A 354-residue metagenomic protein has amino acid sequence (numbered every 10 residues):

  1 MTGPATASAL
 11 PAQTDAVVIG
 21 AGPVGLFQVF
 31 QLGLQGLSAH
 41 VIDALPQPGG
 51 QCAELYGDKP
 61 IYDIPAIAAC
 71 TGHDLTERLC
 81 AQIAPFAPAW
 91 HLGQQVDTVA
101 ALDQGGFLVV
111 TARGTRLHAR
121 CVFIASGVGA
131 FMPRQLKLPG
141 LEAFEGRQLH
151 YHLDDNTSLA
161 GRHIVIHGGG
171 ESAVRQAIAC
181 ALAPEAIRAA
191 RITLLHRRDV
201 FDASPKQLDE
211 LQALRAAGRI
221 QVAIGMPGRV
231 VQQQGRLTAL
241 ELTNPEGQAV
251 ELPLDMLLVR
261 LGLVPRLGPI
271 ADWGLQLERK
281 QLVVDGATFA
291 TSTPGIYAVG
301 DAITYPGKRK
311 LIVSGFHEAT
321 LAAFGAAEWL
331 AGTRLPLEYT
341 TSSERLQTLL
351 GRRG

Functional and structural regions predicted by a protein language model:
M1-I19, L34, Q47, W90-R162 (+5 more regions): FAD-binding core/adjacent interface of flavoenzyme oxidoreductases
T2, E77, I83-T111, R116-A119 (+2 more regions): A Rossmann-like FAD-binding core segment of flavoenzymes
T6-Q13, V18-P46, Q148-P205, Q248-V250 (+2 more regions): Rossmann-like dinucleotide/flavin-binding elements
L45-C70, S204-E210: Conserved N-terminal glycine-rich FAD pyrophosphate-binding loop of Rossmann-like flavoproteins
Y62-A69, L138-G140, L311-V313: Short glycine-enriched, charge-decorated loop/helix-capping segments at active-site entrances that position
L75-R78, E318: Charged catalytic carboxylate motif
A327-G354: Active-site-proximal substrate-binding core of FAD-dependent oxidoreductases
